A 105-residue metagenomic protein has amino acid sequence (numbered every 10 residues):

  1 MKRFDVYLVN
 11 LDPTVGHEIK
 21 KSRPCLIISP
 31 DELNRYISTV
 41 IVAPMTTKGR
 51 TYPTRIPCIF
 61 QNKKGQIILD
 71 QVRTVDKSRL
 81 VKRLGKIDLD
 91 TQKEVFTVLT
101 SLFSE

Functional and structural regions predicted by a protein language model:
M1-E105: Conserved functional hotspots at enzyme active or ligand-binding sites that engage polyanionic ligands
